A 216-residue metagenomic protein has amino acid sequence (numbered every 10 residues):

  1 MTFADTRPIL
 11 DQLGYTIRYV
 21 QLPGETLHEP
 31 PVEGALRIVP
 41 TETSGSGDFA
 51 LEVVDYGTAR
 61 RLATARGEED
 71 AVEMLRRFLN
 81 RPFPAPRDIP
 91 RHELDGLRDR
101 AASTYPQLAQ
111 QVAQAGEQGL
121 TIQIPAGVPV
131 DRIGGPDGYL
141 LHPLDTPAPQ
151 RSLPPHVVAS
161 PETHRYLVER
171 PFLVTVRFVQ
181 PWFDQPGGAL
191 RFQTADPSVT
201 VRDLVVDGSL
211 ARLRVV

Functional and structural regions predicted by a protein language model:
A4-G14, P23-T26, G34, Y56 (+3 more regions): Conserved NAD+-utilizing ADP-ribose enzyme module
E29-R60, F78: Short aromatic-glycine-(Arg/Gly/Cys) micro-motifs in beta-strand/loop hairpins
T58, A65, E69-V72: Amphipathic alpha-helical coiled-coil/helical-stalk segments
R61-L62, G138: Short, flexible active-site loop motifs that bind/organize anionic cofactors or intermediates
A71-L79: Short amphipathic C-terminal alpha-helix that caps PH/PH-like domains
